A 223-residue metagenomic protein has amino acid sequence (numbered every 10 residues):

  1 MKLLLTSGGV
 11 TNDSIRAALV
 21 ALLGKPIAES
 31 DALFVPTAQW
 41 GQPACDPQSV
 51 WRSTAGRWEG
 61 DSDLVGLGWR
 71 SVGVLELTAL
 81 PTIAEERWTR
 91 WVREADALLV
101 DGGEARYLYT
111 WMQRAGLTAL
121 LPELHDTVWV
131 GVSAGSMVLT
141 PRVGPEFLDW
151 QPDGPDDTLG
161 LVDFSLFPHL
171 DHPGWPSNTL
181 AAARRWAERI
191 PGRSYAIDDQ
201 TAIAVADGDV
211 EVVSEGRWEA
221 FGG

Functional and structural regions predicted by a protein language model:
M1-A28, A38-A55, V143-G223: C-terminal and late-domain segments of enzyme folds
L22, W91, E123-L124, W186: Hydrophobic helix-cap positions at the C-terminus of alpha-helices in RecA-like/P-loop ATPase nucleotide-binding cores
S30-L33, Q39-Y107, W111: Portal/gating segments that form or line small-molecule/metal binding sites
W69, A95, D126-T127, V162 (+1 more regions): Short, well-ordered alpha-helix to beta-strand connector turns
V100-W175: Class I SAM-dependent methyltransferase SAM-binding "motif I" and its flanking Rossmann-like core
